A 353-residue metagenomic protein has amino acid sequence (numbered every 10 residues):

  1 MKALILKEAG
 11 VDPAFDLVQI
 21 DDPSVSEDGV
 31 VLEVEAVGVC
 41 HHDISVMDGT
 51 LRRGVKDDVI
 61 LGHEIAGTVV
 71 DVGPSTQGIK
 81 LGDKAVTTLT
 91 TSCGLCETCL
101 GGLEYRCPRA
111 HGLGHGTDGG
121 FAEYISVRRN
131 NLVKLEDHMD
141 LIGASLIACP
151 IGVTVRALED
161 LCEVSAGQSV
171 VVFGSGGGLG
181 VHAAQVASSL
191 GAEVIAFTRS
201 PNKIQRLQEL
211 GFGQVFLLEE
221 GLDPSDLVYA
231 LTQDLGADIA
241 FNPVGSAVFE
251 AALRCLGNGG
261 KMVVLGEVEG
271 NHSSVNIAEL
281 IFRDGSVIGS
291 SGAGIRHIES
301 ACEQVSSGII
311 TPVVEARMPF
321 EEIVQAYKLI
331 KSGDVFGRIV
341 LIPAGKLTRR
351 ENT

Functional and structural regions predicted by a protein language model:
K2, E33, A66-T68, E193 (+1 more regions): Residues located in well-ordered beta-strands
D21-D22, K56-G62, L113-T117, E123 (+1 more regions): Short Gly/Pro-enriched turn/cap motifs at secondary-structure boundaries
D22-V37, T50-E97, E136-M139: Glycine-rich beta-strand-centered segment in the early N-terminal region that forms part of a ligand/cofactor-binding
E35-V37, P74, T90, E104 (+3 more regions): Short, surface-exposed secondary-structure boundary micro-motifs
C93-G174: NAD(P)H dinucleotide-binding glycine-rich loop of Rossmann-like/cofactor-binding domains, especially the beta1-alpha1
M139-G221: Mid-domain Rossmann-like dinucleotide-binding core that forms the NAD(H)/NADP(H) cofactor-binding site
C162, I195, Q205-I288, K346-T353: Glycine-rich cofactor phosphate-binding loops and adjacent beta1-alpha1 units of small-molecule cofactor enzyme domains
E250-L253, I295-T353: C-terminal hydrophobic helical "lid"/dimerization subdomain of Rossmann-like NAD(P)H-dependent oxidoreductases
